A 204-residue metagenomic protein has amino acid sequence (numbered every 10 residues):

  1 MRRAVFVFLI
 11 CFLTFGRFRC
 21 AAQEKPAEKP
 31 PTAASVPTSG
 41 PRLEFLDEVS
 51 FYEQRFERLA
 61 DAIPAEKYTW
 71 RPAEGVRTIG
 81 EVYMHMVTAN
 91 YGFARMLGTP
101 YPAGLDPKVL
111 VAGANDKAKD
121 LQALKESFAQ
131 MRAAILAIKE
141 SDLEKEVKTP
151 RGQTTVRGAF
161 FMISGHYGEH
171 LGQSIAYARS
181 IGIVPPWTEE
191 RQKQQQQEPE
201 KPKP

Functional and structural regions predicted by a protein language model:
M1-R2: N-terminal secretory signal peptides that target proteins for export/translocation
V5-R17: Bacterial N-terminal signal peptides
C20-E24: Boundary at the C-terminal end of the N-terminal hydrophobic targeting segment
P26-P41: N-terminal low-complexity, Pro/Thr/Ser-rich intrinsically disordered segments that act as propeptides or flexible
L46-E57, T69-K108, K148-P204: Short, contiguous alpha-helical
R55-R58, A62, Q130-A134, Q173: Solvent-exposed, charged/polar functional surfaces in cytosolic regulatory/catalytic domains
A62-W70, I135-E144, S180-P185: Surface-exposed helix-capping loop/turn segments at secondary-structure junctions
A112-K148, T155-E169: Acidic/histidine-rich alpha-helical segments that form the ligand environment of transition-metal centers
